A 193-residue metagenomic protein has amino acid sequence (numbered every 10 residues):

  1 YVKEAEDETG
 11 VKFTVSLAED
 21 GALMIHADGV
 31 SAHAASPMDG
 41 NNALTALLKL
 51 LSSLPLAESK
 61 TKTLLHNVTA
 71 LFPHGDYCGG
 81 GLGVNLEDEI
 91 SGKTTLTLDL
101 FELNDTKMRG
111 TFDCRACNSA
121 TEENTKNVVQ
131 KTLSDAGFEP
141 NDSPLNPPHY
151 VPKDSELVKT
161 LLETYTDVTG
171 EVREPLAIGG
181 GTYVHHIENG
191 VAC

Functional and structural regions predicted by a protein language model:
Y1, A43-A46, T94-T97, T121 (+5 more regions): General structural feature for long, well-ordered alpha-helical segments within catalytic domains of soluble enzymes
Y1-C117: Midchain, well-structured core segments that form catalytic/ion-binding scaffolds
Y1-T9, K49-A57, V128-G137, E156 (+2 more regions): Generic non-transmembrane alpha-helical segments
F13-V15, F138-P140, R173-P175: Generic structural signal for residues in well-ordered beta-strands
G21, P147-Y150, G181-Y183: A short acidic, often aromatic-flanked loop/helix-cap motif at beta-alpha or helix-coil junctions that lines enzyme
S36, Y150, L176: Glycine- and other small-residue-rich loops at beta-strand/loop junctions that grip anionic moieties
N104, E156-C193: Zn-dependent metallopeptidase/amidohydrolase metal-coordination segment
T106, N118-K153: C-terminal structural cap/anchor segments
